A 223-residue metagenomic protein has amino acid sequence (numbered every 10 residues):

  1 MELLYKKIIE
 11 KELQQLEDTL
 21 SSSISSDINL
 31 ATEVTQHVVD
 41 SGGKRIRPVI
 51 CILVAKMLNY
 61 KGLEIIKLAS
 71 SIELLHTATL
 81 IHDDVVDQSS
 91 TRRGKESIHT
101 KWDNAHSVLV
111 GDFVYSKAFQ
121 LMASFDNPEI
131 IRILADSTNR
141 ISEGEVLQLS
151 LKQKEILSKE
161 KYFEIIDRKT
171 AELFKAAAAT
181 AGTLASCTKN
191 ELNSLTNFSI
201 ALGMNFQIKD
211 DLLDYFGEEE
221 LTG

Functional and structural regions predicted by a protein language model:
M1-S23: N-terminal amphipathic/basic leader segments beginning at the initiator methionine
Q15, S21-G223: Mg2+-dependent prenyl diphosphate-binding active-site environment of isoprenoid biosynthetic enzymes
